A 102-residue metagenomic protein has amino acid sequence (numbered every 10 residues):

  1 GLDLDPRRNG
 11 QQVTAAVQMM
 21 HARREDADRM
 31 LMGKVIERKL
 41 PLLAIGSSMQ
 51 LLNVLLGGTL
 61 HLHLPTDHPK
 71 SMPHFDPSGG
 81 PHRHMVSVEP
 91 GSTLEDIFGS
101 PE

Functional and structural regions predicted by a protein language model:
G1-L43, L56-G57, H61-K70: Flexible gly/pro-rich beta->alpha loop and the following alpha-helix that scaffold active-site loops
R38, L56-E102: Pocket-forming structural segment of enzyme catalytic cores
S47: Conserved H-loop
Q50: Conserved Rossmann-like nucleotide-cofactor binding loop
N53: Structured adenosyl-cofactor binding patch, chiefly the S-adenosyl-L-methionine
